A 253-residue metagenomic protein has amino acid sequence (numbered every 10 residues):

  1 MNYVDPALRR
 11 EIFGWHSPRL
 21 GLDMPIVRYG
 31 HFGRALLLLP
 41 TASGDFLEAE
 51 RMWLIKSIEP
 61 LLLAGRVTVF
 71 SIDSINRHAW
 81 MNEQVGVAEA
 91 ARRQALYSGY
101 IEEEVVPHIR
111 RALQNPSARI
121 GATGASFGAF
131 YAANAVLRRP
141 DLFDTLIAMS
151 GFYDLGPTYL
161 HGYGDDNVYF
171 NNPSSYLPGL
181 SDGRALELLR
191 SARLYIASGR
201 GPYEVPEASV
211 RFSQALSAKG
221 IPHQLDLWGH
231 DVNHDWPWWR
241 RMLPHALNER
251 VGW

Functional and structural regions predicted by a protein language model:
N2-W253: Non-catalytic cap/lid and distal C-terminal segments of serine-dependent acyl enzymes
